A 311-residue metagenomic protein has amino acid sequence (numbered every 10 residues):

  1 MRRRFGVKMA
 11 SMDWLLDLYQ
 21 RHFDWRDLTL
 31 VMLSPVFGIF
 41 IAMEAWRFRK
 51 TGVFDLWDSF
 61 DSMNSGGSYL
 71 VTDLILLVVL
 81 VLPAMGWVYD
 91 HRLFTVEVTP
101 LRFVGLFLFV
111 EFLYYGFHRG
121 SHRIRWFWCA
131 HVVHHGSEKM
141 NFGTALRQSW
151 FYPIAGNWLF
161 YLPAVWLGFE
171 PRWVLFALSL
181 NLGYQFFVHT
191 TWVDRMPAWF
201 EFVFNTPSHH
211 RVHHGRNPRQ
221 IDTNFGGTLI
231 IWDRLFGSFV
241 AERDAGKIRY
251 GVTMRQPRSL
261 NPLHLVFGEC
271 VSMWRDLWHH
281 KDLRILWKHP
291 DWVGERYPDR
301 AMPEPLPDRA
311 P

Functional and structural regions predicted by a protein language model:
R2-D27: Short, strongly hydrophobic alpha-helical membrane anchors
R4, A245-P311: Cytosolic-facing loops and C-terminal tails of multi-pass membrane proteins
M9-D13, S34, G38, Y69-P83 (+2 more regions): Alpha-helical membrane-anchoring segments
L15-L18, A84-T95: Membrane-interface helix termini and inter-helical loops of multi-pass transporters
Q20-F37, W57-D73: Alpha-helical transmembrane segments in multi-pass membrane proteins
P35-W46, V81-M85, F107-L113: Central hydrophobic cores of alpha-helical transmembrane segments in multi-pass inner-membrane proteins across all
I41-F60: Membrane-interface helix-loop junction between the first two transmembrane segments
G67-V79, R92, V96-R249: Membrane-embedded catalytic scaffold of the fatty acid hydroxylase/desaturase
